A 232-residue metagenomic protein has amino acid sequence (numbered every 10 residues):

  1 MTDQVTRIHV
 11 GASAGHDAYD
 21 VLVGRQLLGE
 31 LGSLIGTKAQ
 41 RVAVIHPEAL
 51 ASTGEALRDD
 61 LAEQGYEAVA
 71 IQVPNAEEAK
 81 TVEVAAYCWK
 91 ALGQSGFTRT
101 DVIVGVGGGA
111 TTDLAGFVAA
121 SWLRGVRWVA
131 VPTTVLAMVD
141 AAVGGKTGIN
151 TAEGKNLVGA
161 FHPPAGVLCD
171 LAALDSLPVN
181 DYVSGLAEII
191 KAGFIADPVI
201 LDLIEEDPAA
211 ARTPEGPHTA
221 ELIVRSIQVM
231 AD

Functional and structural regions predicted by a protein language model:
T2-V102: ATP/NTP phosphate-donor binding region
S13, F117-T213: A glycine/threonine-rich phosphate-anchoring loop and its flanking beta-alpha core in nucleotide/phosphate-binding
G32, A86-W89, A187, K191 (+2 more regions): Predominant activation on well-ordered alpha-helical scaffold segments within soluble catalytic domains
W89-V104, A115-A130: Non-catalytic interfacial helical region
G109: Acidic-aromatic/histidine active-site loop/patch
T112: Catalytic nucleophile loop
P208-D232: Oxyanion-binding "anion nests"
